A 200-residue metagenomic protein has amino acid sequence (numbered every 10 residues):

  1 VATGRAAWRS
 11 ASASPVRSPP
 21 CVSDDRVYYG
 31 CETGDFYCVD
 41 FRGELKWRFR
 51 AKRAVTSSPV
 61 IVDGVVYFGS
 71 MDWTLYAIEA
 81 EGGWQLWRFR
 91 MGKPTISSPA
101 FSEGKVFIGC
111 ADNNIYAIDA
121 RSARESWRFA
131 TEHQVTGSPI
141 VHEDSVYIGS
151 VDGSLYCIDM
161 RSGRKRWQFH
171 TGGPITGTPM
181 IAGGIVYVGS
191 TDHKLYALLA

Functional and structural regions predicted by a protein language model:
V1-T3, D40-E44, E79-G83, D119-A123 (+2 more regions): Short loop/turn segments that connect beta-strands within beta-propeller blades
T3-S12, E44-A51, W84-R90, R124-T131 (+1 more regions): Aromatic (tryptophan-biased) beta-strands that constitute blades/sheets of beta-rich domains
A13-Y37, F41, F49-Y76, F89-Y116 (+2 more regions): Repeat-blade elements of multi-bladed beta-propeller folds
